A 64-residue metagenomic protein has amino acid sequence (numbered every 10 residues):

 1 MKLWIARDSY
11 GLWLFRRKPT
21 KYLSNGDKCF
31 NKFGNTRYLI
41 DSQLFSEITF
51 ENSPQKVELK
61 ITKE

Functional and structural regions predicted by a protein language model:
L3-D8: A short beta-strand micro-motif
Y10-L12, P54: Non-transmembrane, interaction-prone segments in cytosolic or luminal domains
L12-N25: Short, surface-exposed terminal/edge motifs of secreted or surface/virion proteins that either
S24-E64: Low-complexity intrinsically disordered segments
